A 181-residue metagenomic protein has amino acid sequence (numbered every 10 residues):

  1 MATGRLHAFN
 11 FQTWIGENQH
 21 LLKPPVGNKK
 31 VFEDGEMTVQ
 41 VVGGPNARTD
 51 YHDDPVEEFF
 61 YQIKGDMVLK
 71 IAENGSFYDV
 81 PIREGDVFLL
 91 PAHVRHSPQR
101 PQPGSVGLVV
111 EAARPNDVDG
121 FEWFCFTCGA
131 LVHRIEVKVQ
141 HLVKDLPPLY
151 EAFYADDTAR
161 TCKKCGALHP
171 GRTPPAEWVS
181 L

Functional and structural regions predicted by a protein language model:
M1-D50, E151-L181: A short, N-terminal "cap"/entry segment at the start of jelly-roll beta-barrel domains of the cupin/DSBH fold
V42, D53-E73, G107, E111-A113: Short, conserved beta-strand element in jelly-roll/cupin
V42, P81-Q102: Conserved metal-binding segment of the jelly-roll/cupin
T49-D54, I71, D79-P81, Q99-R100: Short histidine-centered beta-strand/loop micro-motifs that create catalytic or ligand/metal-coordination sites
A92-W123: Ligand-binding loop in jelly-roll beta-barrel domains
L108-D117, K144-Y154: Short, intrinsically disordered, charge-biased short linear motifs at domain edges
F126-G129, C165: Short Cys/His-rich metal-coordination motifs, predominantly Zn2+-binding knuckles/fingers
V132-V139, P170-A176: Short Cys/His-rich "knuckle" micro-motifs
